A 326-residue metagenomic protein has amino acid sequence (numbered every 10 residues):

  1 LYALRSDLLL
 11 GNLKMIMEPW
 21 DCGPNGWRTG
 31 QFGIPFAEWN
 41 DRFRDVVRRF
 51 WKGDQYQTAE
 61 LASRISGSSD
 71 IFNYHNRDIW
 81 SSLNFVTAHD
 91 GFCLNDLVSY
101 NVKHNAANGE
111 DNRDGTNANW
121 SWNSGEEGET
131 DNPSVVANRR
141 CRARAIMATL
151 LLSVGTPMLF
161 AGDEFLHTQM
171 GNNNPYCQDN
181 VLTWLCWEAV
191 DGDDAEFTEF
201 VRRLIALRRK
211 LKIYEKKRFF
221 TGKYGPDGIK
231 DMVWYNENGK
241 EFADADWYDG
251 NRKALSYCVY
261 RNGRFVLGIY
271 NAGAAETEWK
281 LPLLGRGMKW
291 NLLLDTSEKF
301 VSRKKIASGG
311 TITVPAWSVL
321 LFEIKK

Functional and structural regions predicted by a protein language model:
L1-A161, F165-L166, N174-Q178, E215 (+5 more regions): Conserved alpha/beta catalytic core and glycan-binding cleft of carbohydrate-active enzymes
T130, V136-R140, R144, T149-L159 (+1 more regions): Carbohydrate-interacting/catalytic domains
